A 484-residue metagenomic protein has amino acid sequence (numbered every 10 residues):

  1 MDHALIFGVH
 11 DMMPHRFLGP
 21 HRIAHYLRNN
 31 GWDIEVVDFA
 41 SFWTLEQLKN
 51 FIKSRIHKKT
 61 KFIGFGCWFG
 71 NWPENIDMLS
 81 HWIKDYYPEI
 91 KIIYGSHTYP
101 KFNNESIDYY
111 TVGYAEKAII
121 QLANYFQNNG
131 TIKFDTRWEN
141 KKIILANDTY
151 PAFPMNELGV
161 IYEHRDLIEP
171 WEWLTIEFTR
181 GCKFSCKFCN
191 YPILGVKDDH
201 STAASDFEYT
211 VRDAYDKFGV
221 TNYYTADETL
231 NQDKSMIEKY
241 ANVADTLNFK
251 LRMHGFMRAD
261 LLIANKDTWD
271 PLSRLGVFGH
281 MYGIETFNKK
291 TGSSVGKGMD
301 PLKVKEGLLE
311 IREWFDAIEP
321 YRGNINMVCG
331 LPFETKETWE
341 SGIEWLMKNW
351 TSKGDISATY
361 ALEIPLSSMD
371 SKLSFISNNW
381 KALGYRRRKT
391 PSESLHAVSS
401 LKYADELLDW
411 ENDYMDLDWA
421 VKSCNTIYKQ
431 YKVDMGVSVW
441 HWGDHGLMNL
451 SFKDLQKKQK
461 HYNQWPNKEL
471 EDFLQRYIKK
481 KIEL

Functional and structural regions predicted by a protein language model:
M1-R212, K217-G219, K480: Acidic, low-complexity intrinsically disordered segments
M1-V9, R28-N29, D33, L45-F62 (+4 more regions): Radical SAM enzyme core and accessory elements
P14, A40-Q47, N71-P73, L230-S235 (+3 more regions): Acidic-and-aromatic substrate-binding clefts and catalytic sites of carbohydrate-active enzymes
H15, F153-E319, C329: Radical SAM [4Fe-4S] cluster-binding motif and immediate context
N30-W32, K217-F218, L247, L275 (+3 more regions): A structural motif corresponding to the C-terminal end of an alpha-helix and its immediate exit/capping segment
T98-N103, F184, K234-S235, K290-V295 (+4 more regions): Flexible glycine/acidic-rich beta-alpha junction loops that bind and position SAM and/or redox cofactors in anaerobic
F102-Q121, P271-G279, I343-E363: Structural recognition of alpha->loop->beta junctions
E238-D245, E334-G354: Short, electropositive alpha-helical surface patch
